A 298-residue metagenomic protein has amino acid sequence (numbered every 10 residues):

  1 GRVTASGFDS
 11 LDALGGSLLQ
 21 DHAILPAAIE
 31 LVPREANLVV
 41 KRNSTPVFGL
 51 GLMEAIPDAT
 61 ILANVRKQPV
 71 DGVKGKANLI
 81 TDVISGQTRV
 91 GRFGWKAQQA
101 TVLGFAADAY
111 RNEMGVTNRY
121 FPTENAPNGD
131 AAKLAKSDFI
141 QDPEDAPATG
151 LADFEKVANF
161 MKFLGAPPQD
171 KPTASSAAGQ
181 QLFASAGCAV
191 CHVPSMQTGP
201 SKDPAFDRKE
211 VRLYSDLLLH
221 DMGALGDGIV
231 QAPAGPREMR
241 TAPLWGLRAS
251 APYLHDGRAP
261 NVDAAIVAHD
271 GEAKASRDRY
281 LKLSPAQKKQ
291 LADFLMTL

Functional and structural regions predicted by a protein language model:
G1-L298: Periplasmic c-type cytochrome electron-transfer domains
